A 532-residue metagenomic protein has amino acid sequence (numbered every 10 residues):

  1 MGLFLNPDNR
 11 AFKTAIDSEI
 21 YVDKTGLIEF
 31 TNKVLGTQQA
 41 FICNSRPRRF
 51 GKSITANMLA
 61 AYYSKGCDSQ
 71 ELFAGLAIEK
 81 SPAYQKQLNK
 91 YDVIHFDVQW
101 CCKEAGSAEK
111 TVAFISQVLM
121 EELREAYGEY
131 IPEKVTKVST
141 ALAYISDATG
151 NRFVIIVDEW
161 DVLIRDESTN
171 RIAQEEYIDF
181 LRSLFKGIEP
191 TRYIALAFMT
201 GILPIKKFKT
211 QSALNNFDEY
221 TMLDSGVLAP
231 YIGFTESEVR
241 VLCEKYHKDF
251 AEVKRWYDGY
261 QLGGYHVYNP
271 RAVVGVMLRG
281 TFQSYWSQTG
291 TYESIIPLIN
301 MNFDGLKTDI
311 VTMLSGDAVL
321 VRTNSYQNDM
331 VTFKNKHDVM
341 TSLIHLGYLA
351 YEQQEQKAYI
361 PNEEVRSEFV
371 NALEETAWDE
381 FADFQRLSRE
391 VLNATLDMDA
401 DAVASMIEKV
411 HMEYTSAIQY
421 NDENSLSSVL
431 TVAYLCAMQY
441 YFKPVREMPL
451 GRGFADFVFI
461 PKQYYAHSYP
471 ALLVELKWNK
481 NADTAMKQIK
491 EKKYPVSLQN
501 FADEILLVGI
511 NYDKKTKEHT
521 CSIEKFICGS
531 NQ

Functional and structural regions predicted by a protein language model:
M1-D422, A437-Y441, V445: Phosphate-binding site recognition
Y144-T149, M438-S468: Active-site metal-binding core of divalent-cation-utilizing nuclease and nuclease-like domains
V154, P470-V474, L506: Structural motif
Q174-F180, W478-P495: Mg2+/Mn2+-dependent nuclease catalytic core
L184-T191, T341-L349, T431-C436, Q488-V508: Metal-dependent nuclease catalytic cores in nucleic-acid-processing enzymes, especially RNase H-like/related
N424, S428, V432, A455-F457 (+1 more regions): Feature representing long, continuous alpha-helical segments
L430, A455-P461, Y469-K480, K492: Conserved catalytic cores of phosphodiester-cleaving nucleases, focusing on short active-site segments
S497, F501-Q532: Domain-level recognition of nuclease-like catalytic cores that cleave nucleotide substrates
